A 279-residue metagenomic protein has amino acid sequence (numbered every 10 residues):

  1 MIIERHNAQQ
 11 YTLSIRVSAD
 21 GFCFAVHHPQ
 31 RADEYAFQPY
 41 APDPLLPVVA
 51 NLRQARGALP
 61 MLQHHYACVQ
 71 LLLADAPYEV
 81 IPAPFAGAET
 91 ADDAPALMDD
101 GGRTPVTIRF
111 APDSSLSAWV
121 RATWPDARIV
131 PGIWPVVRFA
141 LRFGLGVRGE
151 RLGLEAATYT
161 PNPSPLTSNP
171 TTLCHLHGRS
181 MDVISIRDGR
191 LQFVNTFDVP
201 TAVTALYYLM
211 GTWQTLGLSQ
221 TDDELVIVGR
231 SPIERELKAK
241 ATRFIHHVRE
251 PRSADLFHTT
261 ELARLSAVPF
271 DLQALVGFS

Functional and structural regions predicted by a protein language model:
M1-S279: Hydrophobic/aromatic-enriched cytosolic interaction surfaces used to assemble or bind macromolecules
